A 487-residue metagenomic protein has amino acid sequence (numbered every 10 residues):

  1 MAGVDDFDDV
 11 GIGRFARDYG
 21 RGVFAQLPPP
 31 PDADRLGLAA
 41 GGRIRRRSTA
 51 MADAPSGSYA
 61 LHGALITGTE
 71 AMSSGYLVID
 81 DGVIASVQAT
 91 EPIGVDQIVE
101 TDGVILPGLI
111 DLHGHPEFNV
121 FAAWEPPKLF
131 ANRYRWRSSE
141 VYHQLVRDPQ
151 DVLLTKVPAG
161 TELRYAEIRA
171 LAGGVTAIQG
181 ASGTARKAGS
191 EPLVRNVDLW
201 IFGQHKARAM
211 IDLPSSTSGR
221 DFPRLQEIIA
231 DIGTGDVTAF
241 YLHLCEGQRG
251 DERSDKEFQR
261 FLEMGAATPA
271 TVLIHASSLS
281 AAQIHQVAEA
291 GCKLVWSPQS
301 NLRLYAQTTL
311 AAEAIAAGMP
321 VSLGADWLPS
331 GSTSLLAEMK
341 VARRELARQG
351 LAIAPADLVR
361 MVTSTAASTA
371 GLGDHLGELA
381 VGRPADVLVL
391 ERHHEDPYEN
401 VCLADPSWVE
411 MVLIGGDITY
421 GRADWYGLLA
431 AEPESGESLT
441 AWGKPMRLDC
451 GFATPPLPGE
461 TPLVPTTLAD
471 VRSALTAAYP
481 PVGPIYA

Functional and structural regions predicted by a protein language model:
A2-G11: Extreme N-terminal basic, low-complexity initiation segments that serve as generic localization/processing leaders
I12-G13, G20-P30, R35-D81, A85-V95 (+5 more regions): Active-site microenvironment of metallo-dependent hydrolases
G63-A64, L77, G82, D102 (+12 more regions): Divalent metal-coordination and catalytic microenvironments
T90-L106, D111: Active-site metal-binding motif and surrounding structural segment of the metallo-beta-lactamase
G108-F121, A239-G247: Histidine-centered catalytic micro-motifs
A123-F130, F261, R343-R344: Basic, amphipathic juxtamembrane/active-site segments that coordinate anionic phosphate or diphosphate groups
G180-S330, A347-A352: Active-site core of metal-dependent hydrolases
E263-A270, T308-H394, L403-I418: His/Asp/Glu-enriched, well-ordered alpha-helical/loop segment that forms or immediately abuts the divalent-metal
